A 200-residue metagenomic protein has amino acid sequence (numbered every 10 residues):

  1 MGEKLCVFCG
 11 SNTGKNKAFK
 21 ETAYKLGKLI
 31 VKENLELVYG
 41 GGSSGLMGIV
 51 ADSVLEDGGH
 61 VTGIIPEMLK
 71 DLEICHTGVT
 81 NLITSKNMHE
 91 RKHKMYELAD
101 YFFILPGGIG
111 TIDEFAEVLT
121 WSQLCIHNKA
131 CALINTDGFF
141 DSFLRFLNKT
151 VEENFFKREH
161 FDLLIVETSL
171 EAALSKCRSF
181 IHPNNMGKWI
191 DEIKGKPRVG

Functional and structural regions predicted by a protein language model:
M1-L98, D137-E171, I181-G200: A cross-family phosphate/adenosyl-ligand binding-site feature
G41, I65, S85-K86, L105-G107 (+3 more regions): Short beta->alpha connector loops at strand-helix junctions that form conserved, small/polar/Pro-enriched
L55, W121-K129, F155-K157: Arginine/glycine-rich "motif VI" loop of SF2 helicases in the C-terminal RecA-like domain
E90-L124, A132, P183-W189: Active-site/ligand-binding-proximal alpha/beta "capping" segment
C177: Hydrophobic "lid"/C-terminal helical patch of Rossmann-like NAD(P)-dependent dehydrogenase/epimerase domains
